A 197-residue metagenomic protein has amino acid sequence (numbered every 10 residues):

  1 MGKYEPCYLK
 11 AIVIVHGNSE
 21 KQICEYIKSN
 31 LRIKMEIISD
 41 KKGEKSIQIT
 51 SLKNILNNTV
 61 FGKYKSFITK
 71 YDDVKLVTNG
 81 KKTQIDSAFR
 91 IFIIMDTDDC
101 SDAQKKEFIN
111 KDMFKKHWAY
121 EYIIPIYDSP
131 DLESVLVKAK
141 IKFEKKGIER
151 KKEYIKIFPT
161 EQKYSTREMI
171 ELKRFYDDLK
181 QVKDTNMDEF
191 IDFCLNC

Functional and structural regions predicted by a protein language model:
M1-Y8, I12, K21-K42, S46-C197: C-terminal accessory helical subdomains adjacent to catalytic cores in phosphodiester- and nucleotide-handling enzymes
H16-G17: Helix N-cap/beta->alpha junction signal
